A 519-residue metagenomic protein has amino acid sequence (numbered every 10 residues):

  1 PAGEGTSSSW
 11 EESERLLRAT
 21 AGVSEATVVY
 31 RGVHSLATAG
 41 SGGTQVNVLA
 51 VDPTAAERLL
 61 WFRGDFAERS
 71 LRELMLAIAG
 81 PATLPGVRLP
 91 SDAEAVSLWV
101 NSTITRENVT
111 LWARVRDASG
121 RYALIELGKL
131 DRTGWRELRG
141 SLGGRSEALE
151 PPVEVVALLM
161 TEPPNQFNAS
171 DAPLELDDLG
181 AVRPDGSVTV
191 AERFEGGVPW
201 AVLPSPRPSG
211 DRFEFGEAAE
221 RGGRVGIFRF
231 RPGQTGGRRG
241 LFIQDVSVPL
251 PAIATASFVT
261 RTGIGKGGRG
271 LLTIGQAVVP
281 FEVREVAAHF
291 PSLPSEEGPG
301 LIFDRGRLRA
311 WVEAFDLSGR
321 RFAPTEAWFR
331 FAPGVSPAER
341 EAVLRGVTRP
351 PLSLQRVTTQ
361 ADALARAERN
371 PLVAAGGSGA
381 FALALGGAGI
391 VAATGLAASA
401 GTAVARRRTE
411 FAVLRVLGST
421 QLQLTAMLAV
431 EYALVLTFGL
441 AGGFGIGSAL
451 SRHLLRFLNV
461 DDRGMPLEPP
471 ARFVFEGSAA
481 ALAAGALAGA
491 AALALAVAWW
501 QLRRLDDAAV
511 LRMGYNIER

Functional and structural regions predicted by a protein language model:
P1-R519: Alpha-helical transmembrane segments of bacterial inner-membrane membrane proteins
